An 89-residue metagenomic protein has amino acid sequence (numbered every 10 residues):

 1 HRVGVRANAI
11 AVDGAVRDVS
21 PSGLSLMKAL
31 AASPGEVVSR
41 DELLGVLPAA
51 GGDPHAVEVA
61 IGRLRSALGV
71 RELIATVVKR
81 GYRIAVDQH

Functional and structural regions predicted by a protein language model:
H1-G4, R71-L73: Short small/polar-residue motifs
R2-S25, V37, G51, R83-H89: A structural micro-motif at secondary-structure boundaries
G14-D18, S25-E72: Positively charged, aromatic-enriched patches within helix-turn-helix-type DNA-binding elements, predominantly
A75-A85: Minor-groove-contacting beta-hairpin "wing" of winged helix-turn-helix DNA-binding domains
